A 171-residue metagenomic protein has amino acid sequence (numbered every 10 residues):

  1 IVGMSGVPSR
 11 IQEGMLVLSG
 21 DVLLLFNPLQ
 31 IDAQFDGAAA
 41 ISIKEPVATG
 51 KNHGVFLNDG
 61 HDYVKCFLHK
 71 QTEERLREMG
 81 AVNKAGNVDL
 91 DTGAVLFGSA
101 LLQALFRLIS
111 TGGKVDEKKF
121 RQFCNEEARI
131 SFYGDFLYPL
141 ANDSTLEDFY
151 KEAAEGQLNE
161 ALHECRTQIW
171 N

Functional and structural regions predicted by a protein language model:
I1-N171: Unchanged
